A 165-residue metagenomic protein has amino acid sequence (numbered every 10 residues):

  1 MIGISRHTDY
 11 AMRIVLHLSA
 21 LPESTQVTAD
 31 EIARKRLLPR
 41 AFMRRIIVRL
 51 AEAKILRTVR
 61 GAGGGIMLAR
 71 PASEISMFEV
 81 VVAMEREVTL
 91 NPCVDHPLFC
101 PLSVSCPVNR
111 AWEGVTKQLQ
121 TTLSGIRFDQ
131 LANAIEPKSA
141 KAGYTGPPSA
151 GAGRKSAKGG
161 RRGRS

Functional and structural regions predicted by a protein language model:
M1-V15: Short alpha-helical segments that sit at the start of domains
R13-L21, A83: Short amphipathic alpha-helical elements of helix-turn-helix/winged-helix folds
V27-L37: A short alpha-helical element within helix-turn-helix/winged-helix DNA-binding domains across DNA-binding proteins
R34, A51-E52: Alpha-helical residues within the helix-turn-helix
I55-A69: Beta-hairpin "wing" of winged helix-turn-helix
A72-F99, V108-Q118: Conserved segment of winged-helix/HTH DNA-binding domains
H96-S165: C-terminal regulatory/oligomerization modules of transcriptional regulators
